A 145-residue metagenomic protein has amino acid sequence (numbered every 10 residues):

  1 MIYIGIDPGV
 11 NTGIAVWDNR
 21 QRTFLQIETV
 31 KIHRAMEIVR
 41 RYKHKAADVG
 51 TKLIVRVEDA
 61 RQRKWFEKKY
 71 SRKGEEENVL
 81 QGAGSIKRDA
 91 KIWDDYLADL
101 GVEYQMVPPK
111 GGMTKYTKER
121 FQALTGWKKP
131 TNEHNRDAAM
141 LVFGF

Functional and structural regions predicted by a protein language model:
M1-F145: Phosphate- and other anionic-substrate recognition elements at nucleic-acid/protein interfaces
